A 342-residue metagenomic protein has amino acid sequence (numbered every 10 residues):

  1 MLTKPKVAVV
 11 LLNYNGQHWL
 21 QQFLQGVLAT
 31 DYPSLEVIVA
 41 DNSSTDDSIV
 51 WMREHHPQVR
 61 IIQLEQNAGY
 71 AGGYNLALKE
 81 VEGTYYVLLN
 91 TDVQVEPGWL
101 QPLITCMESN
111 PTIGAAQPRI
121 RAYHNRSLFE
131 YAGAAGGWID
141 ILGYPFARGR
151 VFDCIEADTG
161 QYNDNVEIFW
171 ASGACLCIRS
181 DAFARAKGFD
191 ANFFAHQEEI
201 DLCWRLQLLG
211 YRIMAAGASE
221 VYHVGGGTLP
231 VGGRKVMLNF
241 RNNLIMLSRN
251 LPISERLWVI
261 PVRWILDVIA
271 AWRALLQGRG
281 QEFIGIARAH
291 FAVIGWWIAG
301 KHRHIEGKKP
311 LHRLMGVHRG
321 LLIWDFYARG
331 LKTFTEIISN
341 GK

Functional and structural regions predicted by a protein language model:
M1-A29: N-proximal low-complexity "stem/linker" segments adjacent to membrane-targeting elements
V10, L209-A328: Active-site-adjacent helix/loop segment of glycosyltransferases that harbors family-specific signature motifs
Q21, D46-E54, Q63: Acidic helix N-cap motif at the loop->helix transition within catalytic regions of sugar-transfer enzymes
G26, P33, D41-V50, Q66: A conserved acidic beta->alpha catalytic loop
Q63-V81, T91-V93, P102: Glycine-rich, basic loop-to-helix element that forms the pyrophosphate-binding segment of sugar-nucleotide handling
Y86: Short aromatic/hydrophobic "clamp" motif used to bind/position activated sugar donors
Q94-Y144: Conserved donor NDP-sugar-binding/catalytic core segment of glycosyltransferases
N163-E220: A short, conserved alpha-helix in the catalytic core of glycosyltransferases
